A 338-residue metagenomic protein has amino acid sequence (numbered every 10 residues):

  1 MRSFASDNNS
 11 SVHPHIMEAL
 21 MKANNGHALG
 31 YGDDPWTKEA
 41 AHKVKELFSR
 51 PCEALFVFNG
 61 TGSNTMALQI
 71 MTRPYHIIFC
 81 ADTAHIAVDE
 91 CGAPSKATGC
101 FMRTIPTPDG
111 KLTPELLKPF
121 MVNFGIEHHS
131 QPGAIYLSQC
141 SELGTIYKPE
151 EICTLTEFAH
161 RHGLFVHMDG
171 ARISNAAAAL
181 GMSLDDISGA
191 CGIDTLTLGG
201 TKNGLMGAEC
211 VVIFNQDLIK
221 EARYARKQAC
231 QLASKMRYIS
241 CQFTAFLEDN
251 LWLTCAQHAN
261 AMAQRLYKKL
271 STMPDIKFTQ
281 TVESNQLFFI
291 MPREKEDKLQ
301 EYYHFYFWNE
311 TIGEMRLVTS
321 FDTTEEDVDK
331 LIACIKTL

Functional and structural regions predicted by a protein language model:
R2-I290, K295-K298, Y302, W308-T323 (+2 more regions): Conserved PLP-enzyme active-site core in the AAT-like
